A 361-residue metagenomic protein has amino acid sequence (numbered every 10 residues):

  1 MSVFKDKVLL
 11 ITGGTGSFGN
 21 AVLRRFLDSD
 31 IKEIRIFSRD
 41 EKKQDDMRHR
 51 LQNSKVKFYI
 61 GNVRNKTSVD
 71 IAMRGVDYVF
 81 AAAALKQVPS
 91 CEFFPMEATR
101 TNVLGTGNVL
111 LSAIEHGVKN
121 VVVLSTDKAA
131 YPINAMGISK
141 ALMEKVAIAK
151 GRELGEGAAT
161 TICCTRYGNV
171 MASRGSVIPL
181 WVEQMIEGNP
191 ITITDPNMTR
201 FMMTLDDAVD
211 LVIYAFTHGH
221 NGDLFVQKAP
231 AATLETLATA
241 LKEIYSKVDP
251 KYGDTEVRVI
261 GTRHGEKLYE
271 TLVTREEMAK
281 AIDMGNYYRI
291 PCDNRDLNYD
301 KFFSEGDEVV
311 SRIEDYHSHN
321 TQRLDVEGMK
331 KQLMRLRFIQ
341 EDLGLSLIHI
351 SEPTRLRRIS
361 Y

Functional and structural regions predicted by a protein language model:
V8-S29: N-terminal Rossmann NAD(P)H-binding glycine-rich loop of SDR-like oxidoreductase domains
T12, M73-A82, V123: Rossmann-fold scaffold of SDR-type NAD(P)-dependent oxidoreductases
I31-K43: Conserved glycine-rich Rossmann-like NAD(P)H-binding loop of the short-chain dehydrogenase/reductase
S38, I60, R100, D195: Conserved residues in the N-terminal Rossmann fold of short-chain dehydrogenase/reductase
K57-Y78: Conserved Rossmann-fold cofactor-binding substructure of NAD(P)-dependent oxidoreductases
A81, L85-A141, A149: Conserved Rossmann-fold NAD(P)-dependent oxidoreductase catalytic core, especially the SDR/UDP-sugar
A149-A172, S176-L347: Strand-loop microenvironment adjacent to phosphate/nucleotide-handling motifs in alpha/beta enzyme folds
S346-Y361: Residue-level detector of conserved catalytic or cofactor/ligand-binding positions in enzyme active sites
